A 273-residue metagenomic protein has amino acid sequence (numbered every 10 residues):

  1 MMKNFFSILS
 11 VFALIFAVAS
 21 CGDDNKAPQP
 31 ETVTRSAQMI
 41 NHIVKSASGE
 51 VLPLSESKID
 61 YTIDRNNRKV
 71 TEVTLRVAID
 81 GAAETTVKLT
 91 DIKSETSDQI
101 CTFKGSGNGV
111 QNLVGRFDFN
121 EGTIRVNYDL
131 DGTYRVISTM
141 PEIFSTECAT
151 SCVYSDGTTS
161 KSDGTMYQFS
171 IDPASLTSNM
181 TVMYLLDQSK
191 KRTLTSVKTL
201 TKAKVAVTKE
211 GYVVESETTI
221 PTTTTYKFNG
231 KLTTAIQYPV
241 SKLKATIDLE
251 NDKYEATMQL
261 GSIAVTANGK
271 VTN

Functional and structural regions predicted by a protein language model:
M2-S10, L14-I40, D129-C148, L260-N273: Bacterial Sec-dependent N-terminal signal peptides
P30-Q38, R68-V73, E95-K104, P141-E147 (+3 more regions): Short, hydrophobic/aromatic-rich segments at coil-to-beta transitions
N41-L52, G132, V136-P141, C148-K161 (+4 more regions): Flexible, membrane-facing loop/turn or short amphipathic-helix motifs that contact lipid bilayers or gate lipid-binding
P53-K88, S160-K198: N-terminal glycine/threonine-rich, aromatic-flanked beta-hairpin/loop signature
K58-R65, K88-S94, G115-F119, M166-D172 (+4 more regions): Extended lipid/amphipathic-ligand handling interfaces
R76-G115, Q188-S241: Contiguous, well-ordered beta-strand patches that form the walls/edges of small beta-barrel/beta-sandwich domains
A82, N108-V110, D131-T133, G164 (+1 more regions): Glycine-centered tight beta-turn/hairpin loop motif at sheet-sheet or coil-to-beta transitions
T123-G132, I247-A264: Short, exposed beta-strand-loop hairpins at the edges of beta-sheets in extracellular/periplasmic proteins
